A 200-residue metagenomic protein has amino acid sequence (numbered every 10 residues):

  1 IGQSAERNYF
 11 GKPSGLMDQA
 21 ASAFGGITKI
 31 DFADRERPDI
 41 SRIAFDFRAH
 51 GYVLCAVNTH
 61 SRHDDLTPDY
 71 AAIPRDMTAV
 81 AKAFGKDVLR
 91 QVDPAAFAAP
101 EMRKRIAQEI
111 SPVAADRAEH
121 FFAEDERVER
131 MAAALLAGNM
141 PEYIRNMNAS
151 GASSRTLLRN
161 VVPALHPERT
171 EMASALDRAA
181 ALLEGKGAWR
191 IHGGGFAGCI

Functional and structural regions predicted by a protein language model:
I1-Q19: Glycine-rich, mobile lid/loop segments that gate access to catalytic sites or pores
R7-F10, A21, G26-I191: C-terminal nucleotide
G193-G195: A short acidic Gly-Thr/Ser loop motif
A197-I200: Short cationic amphipathic helices and targeting signals
